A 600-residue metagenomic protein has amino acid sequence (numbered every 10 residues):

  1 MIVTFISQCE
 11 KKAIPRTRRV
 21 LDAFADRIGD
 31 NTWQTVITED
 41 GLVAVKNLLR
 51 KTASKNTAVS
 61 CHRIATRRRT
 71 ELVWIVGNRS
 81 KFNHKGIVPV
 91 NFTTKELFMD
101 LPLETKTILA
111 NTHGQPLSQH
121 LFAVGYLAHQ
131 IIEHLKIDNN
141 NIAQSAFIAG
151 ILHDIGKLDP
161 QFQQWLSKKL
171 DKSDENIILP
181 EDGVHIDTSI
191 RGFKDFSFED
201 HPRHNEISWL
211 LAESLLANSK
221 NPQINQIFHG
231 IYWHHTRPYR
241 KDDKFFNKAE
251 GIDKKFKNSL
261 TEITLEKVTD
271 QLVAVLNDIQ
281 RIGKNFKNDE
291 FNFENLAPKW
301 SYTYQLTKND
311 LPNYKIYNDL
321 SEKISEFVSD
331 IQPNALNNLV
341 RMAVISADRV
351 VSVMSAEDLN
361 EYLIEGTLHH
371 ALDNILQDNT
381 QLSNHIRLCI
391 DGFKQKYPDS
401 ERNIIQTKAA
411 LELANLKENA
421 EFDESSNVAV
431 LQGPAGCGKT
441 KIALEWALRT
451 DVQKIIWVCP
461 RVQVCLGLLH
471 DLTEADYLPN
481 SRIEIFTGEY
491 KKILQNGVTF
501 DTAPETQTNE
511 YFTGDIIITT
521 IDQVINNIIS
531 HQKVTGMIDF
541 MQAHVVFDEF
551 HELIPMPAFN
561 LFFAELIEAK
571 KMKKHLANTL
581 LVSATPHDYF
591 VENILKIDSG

Functional and structural regions predicted by a protein language model:
M1-F92, H129, A212-G392: N-terminal accessory nucleic-acid engagement/regulatory domains that precede and modulate ATP-driven motor cores
A110-I148, L158, L166-S167, D171 (+2 more regions): Alpha-helical phosphate/pyrophosphate-handling elements in metalloenzyme active cores
A143-Q144, D423, Q507-G514, S530-A543: Short basic/glycine-enriched coil/helix segment immediately N-terminal to the Walker B
V344, L478-I529: Inter-Walker segment of RecA-like/P-loop motor cores
C389-V430: Conserved pre-motif I regulatory segment
F422-A447, V582-S583: Walker A/P-loop
I442, A447-Y477, I483-K491, T585-F590: Conserved Walker A/P-loop ATP-binding site and its immediately adjacent core in helicase/helicase-like ATPase domains
Q453, T535-H544, E549-G600: Post-DEXD/H (motif II) to motif III coupling segment of the RecA-like Helicase ATP-binding lobe
